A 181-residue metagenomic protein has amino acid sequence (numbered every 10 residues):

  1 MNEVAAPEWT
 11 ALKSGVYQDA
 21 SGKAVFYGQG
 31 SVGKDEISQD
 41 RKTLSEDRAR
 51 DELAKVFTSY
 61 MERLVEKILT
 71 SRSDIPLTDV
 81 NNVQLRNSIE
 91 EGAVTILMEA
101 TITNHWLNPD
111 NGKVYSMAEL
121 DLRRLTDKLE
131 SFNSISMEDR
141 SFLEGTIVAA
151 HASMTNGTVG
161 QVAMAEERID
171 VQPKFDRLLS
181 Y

Functional and structural regions predicted by a protein language model:
M1-Y181: Domain-level marker for long, solvent-exposed, non-transmembrane regions
